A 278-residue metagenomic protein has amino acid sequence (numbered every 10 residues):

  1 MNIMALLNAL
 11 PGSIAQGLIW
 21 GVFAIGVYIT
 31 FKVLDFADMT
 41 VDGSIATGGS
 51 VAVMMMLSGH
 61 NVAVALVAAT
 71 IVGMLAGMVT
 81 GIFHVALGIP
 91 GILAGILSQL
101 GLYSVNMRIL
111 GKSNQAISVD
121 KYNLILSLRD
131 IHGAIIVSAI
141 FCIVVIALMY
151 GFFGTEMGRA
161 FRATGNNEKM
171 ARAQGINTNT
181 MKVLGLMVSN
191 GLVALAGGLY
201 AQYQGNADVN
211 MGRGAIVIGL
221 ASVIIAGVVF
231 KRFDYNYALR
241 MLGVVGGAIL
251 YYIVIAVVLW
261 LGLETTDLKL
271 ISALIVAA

Functional and structural regions predicted by a protein language model:
M1-F23, V51, S58-V64, L126 (+1 more regions): Membrane-interfacial amphipathic/re-entrant helices at transmembrane-helix boundaries
Q16, I92-L93, V119-D120, A134-A139 (+4 more regions): Loop-to-transmembrane alpha-helix initiation sites
V27, H60-L100, V105, I140-I146 (+2 more regions): Alpha-helical transmembrane segments within multi-pass membrane transporters and channels
F31-A86, L110, L126-H132, F233 (+1 more regions): Membrane-embedded helix boundary and interhelical linker motif in transport proteins
K32-A37, A76-S118, N206-V209, A221-L242: Short loop segments and helix-boundary regions at transmembrane helix junctions of multi-pass inner-membrane proteins
A76, H132-I216, A221: Helix-loop-helix "hairpin" substructures at the membrane interface of multi-pass membrane proteins
G91, G95-G154, L184, D208-V209 (+1 more regions): Transmembrane helix-bundle core of multi-pass membrane transporters and related energy-transducing complexes
V193, G197, Q204-L270: Transmembrane alpha-helical segments in multi-pass inner-membrane proteins
